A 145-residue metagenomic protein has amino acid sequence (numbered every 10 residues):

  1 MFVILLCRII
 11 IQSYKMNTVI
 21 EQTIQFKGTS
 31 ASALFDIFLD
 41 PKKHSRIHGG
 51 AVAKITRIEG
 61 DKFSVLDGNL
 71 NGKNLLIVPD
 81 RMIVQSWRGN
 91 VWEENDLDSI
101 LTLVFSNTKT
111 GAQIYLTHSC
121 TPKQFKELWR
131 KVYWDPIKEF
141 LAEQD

Functional and structural regions predicted by a protein language model:
I9-K54: Hydrophobic ligand-binding cavity/cleft-lining segments
V19, F26, E59-D61, K73 (+1 more regions): Charge-dense, helix-prone N-terminal extensions
L34-F35, H44, F63, N74 (+4 more regions): Hydrophobic pocket/interface hotspot
A51-D61, V65-L66: A solvent-exposed, acidic/Ser-Thr-rich amphipathic alpha-helical stretch
S64, G68-Q113, H118-T121: Hydrophobic-ligand binding "helix-grip"
S119-D145: A conserved amphipathic terminal alpha-helix motif
